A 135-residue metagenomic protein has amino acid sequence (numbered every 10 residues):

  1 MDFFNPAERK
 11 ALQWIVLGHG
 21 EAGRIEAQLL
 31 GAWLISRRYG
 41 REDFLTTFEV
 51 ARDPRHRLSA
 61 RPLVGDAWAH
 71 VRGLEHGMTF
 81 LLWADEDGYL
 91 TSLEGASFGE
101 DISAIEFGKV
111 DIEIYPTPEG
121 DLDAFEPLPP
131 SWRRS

Functional and structural regions predicted by a protein language model:
M1-A67, A104-S135: N-terminal domain-onset segments
E49-F107: Amphipathic protein-protein interaction modules
